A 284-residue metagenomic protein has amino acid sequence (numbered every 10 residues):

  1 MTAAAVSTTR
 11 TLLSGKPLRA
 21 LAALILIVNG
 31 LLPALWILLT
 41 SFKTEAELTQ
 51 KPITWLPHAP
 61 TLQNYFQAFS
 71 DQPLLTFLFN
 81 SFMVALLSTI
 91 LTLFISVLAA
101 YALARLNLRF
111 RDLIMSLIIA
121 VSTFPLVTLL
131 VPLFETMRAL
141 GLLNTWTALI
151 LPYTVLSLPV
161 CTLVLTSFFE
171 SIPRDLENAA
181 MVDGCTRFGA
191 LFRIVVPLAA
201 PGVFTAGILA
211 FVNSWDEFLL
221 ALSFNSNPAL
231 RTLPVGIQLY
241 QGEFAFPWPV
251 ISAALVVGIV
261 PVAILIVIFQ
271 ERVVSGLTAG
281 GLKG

Functional and structural regions predicted by a protein language model:
M1-L13: Short, Lys/Arg-rich, polar N-terminal cytosolic tail immediately upstream of the first transmembrane signal-anchor
G15-G284: A structural signal for multi-pass alpha-helical bundles of membrane permease subunits that mediate small-molecule
